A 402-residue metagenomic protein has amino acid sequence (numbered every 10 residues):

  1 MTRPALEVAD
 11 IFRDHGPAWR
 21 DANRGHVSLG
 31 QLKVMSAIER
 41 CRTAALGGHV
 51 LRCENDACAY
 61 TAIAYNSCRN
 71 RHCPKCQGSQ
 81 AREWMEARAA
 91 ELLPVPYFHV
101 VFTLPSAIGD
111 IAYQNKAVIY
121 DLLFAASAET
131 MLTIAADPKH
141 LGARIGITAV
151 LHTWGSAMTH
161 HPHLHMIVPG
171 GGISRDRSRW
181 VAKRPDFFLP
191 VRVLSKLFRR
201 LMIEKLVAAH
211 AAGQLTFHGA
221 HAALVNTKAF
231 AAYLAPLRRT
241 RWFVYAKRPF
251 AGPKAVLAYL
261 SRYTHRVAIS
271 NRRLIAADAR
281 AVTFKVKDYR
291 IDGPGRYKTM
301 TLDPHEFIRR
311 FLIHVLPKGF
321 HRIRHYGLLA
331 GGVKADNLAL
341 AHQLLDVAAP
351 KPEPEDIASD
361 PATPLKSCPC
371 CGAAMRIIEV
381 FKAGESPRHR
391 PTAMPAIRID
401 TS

Functional and structural regions predicted by a protein language model:
M1-S402: Beta->alpha loop/short-helix hinge microenvironment recognizer with preference for catalytic Tyr/His contexts
